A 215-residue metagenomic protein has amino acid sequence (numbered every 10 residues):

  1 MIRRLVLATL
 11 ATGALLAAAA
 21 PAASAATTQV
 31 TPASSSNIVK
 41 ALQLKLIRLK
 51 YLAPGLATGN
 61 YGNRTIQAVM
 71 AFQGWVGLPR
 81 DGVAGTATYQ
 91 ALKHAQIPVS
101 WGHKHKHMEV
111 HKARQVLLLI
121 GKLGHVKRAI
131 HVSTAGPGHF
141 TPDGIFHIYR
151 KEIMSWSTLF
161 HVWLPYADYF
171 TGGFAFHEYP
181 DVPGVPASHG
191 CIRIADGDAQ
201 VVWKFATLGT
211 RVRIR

Functional and structural regions predicted by a protein language model:
M1-A25: Secretory targeting and sorting signals
A25-A26, I97-H103, H139-I145, R150-R215: Exported/periplasmic cell-wall-interacting domains
T28-K40, L44-A91: Short acidic, glycine/serine/threonine-rich helix-capping segments at coil-helix boundaries
V39, Q43, I66, Y89 (+6 more regions): Extracytoplasmic/secreted envelope proteins and their assembly/folding machinery, especially bacterial periplasmic
L44-Y51, M70-L78, K93-I97, K122-H125 (+3 more regions): Sec-exported extracytoplasmic/periplasmic mature domains
R80, T88-H107: Intrinsically disordered, low-complexity Ser/Thr-rich linker and spacer segments in cell-wall-related proteins
A84, T88, Q96, G121-L123 (+3 more regions): A mature extracytoplasmic/lumenal domain signature
W101-S133, I214: Well-ordered beta-sheet/strand-loop patches within structured domains
